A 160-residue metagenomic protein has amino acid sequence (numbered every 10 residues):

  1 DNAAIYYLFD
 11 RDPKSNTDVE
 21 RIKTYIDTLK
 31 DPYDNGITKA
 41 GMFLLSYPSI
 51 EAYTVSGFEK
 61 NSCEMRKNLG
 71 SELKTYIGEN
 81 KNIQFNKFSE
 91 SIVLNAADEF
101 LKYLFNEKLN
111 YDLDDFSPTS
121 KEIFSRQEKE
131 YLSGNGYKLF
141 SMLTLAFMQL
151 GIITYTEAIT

Functional and structural regions predicted by a protein language model:
D1: Short, surface-exposed loop/strand segments
A4-Y6: Structural motif
L8-L109: Activity-critical C-terminal alpha-helical subdomain
G78-T160: Extended, basic/helix-rich recognition subdomains
